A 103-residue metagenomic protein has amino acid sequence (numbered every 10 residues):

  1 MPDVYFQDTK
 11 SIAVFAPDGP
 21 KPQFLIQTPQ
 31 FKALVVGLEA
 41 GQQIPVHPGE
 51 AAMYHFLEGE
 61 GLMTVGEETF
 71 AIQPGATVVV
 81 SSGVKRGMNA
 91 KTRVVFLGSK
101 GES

Functional and structural regions predicted by a protein language model:
M1-L34: A short, N-terminal "cap"/entry segment at the start of jelly-roll beta-barrel domains of the cupin/DSBH fold
G19, K32-P48: Conserved short histidine dyad/triad with adjacent acidic residue
P29, T64-E68: Short strand-coil-strand connectors
G37, P48-M63: Short, conserved beta-strand element in jelly-roll/cupin
L57-E58, Q73-P74, T92: A cytosolic small-molecule/anion-sensing beta-strand core signal
E67-G83: Short acidic-glycine-tyrosine-enriched beta hairpin
S82-S103: Ligand-binding loop in jelly-roll beta-barrel domains
